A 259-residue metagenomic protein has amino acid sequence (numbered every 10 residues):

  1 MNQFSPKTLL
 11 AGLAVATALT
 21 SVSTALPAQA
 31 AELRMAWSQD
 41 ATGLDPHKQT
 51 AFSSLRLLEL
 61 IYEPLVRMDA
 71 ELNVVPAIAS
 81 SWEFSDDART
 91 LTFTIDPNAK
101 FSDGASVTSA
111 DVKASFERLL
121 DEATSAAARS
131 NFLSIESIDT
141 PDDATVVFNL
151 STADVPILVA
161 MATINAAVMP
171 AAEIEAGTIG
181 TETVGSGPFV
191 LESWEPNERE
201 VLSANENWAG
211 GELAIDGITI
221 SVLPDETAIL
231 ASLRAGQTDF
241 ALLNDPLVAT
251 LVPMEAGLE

Functional and structural regions predicted by a protein language model:
A18-P27: C-terminal segment of classical bacterial N-terminal signal peptides
A31, T250-E259: Ligand-binding "clamshell"
A31-Q39, S80, T90-F93, V112-S115 (+4 more regions): Short, well-ordered beta-strand elements
A36-F84, E117, V184: N-terminal lobe/hinge region of extracytoplasmic solute-binding protein
S80-S125, V147, S232: Aromatic- and charge-enriched surface segment that lines or borders ligand/interaction sites
E83, T94, A128-A171: Surface-exposed binding/hinge segments that line and control ligand-binding clefts or catalytic entry sites
A162-L213, G217, T227: Gly/Pro-rich hinge or "lid" segments in bacterial periplasmic/extracellular proteins
N205-L251: Ligand-site clamp/hinge motif
